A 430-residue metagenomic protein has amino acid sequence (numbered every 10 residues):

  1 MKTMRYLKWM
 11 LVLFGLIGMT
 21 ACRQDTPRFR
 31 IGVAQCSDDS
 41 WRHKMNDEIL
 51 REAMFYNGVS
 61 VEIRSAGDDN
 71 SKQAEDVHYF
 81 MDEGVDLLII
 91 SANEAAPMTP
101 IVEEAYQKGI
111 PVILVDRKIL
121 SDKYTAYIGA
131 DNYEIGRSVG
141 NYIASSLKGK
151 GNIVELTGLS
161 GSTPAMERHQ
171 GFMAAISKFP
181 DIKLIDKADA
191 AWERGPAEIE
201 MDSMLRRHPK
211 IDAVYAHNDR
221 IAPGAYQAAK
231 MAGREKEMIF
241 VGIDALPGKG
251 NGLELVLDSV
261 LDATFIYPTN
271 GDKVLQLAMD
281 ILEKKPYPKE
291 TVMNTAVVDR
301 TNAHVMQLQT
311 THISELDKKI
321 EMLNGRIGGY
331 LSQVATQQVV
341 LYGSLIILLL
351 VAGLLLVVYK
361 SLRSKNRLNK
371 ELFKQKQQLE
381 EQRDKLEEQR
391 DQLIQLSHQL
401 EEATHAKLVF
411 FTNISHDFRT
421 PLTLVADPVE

Functional and structural regions predicted by a protein language model:
R23, I327-Q375, L379-Q382, L386 (+1 more regions): Alpha-helical transmembrane signal-anchor helices
T26, Q73, I128-I153, P196-E198 (+2 more regions): Hydrophobic alpha-helical segments within soluble ligand-binding/sensing domains
I31, Q35, I49, R137-I182 (+3 more regions): An alpha-beta-alpha
L87, S91-Y106, F172, D186 (+2 more regions): Hydrophobic alpha-helical
A95-E134, S145, N152, G158 (+1 more regions): Flexible loop/hinge segments that line or gate small-molecule binding clefts
S160, P164, A175-I176, K273-I346: Hinge/cleft segment of the Venus flytrap/periplasmic-binding protein
I239, I243-T301: Flexible loop/turn connectors
E381, E388-E430: Primarily the dimerization/phosphotransfer
